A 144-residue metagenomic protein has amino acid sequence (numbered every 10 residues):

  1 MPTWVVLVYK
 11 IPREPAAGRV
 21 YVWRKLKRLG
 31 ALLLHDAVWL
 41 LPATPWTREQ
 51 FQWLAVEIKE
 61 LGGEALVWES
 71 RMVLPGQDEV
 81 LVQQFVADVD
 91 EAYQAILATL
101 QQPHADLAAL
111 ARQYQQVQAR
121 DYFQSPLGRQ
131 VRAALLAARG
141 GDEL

Functional and structural regions predicted by a protein language model:
M1-L100, Q115, A119: Positively charged, polar, low-complexity stretches
R112-L144: Glycine-rich, aromatic-bearing surface loops/beta-hairpins
